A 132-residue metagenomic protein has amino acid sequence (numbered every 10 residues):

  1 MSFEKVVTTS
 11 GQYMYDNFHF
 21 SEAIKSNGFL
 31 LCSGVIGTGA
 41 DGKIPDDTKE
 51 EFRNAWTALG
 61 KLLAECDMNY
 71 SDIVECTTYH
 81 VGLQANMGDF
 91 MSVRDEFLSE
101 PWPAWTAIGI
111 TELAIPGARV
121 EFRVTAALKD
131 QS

Functional and structural regions predicted by a protein language model:
M1-V74, H80-S132: N-terminal presequence-like segments and the immediate start of the first folded domain
